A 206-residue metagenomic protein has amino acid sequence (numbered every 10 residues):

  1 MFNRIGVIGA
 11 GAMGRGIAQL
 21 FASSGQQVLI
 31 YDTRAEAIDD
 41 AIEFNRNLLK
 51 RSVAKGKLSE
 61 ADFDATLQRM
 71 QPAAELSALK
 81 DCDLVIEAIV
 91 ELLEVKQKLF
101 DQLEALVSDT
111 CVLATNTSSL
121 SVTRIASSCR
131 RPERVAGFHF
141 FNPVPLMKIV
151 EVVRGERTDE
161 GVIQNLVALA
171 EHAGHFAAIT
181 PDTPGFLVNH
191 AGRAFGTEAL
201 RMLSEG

Functional and structural regions predicted by a protein language model:
M1-R51, K55, L106: NAD(P)+-binding Rossmann beta1-loop-alpha1 motif at the extreme N-terminus of oxidoreductases
F21, I42, R46-V53, I86 (+5 more regions): Structural signal for hydrophobic packing residues in well-ordered secondary-structure cores of soluble enzyme domains
S24-Q26, R131, V150-T183, N189 (+1 more regions): Internal alpha-helical scaffold of NAD(P)-dependent oxidoreductase catalytic cores
L29, Q71, I86, A136-F138 (+1 more regions): Hydrophobic/aromatic beta-strand patches that form the interior of the parallel beta-sheet core in alpha/beta enzyme
I30-F63, V152-V162, A177, P184-G192: Rossmann-like dinucleotide-binding cores of NAD(P)H-dependent redox enzymes
T33-D40, R51-L113, S119-S121: Rossmann-like NAD(P)-binding element
Q97-I149, R154-V167: Rossmann-fold NAD(P)-binding glycine/threonine-rich loop
